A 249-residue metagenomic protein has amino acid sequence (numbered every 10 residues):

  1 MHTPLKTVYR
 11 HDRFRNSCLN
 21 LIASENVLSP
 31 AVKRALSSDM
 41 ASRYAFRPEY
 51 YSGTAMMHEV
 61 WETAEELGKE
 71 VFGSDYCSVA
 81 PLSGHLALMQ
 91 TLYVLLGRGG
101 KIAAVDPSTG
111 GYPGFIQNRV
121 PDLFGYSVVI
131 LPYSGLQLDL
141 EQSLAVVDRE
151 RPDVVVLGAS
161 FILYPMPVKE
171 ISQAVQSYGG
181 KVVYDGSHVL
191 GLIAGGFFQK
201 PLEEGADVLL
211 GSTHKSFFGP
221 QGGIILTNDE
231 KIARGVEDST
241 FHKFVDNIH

Functional and structural regions predicted by a protein language model:
M1-R10, Q176, K181: Membrane-embedded transmembrane-helix bundle of lipid-linked glycan/lipid transferases
V8-C18, A23-T54, V60-F72: Glycine-rich phosphate-binding segment of PLP-dependent enzymes
T54-E59, T63-H249: Conserved PLP-enzyme active-site core in the AAT-like
